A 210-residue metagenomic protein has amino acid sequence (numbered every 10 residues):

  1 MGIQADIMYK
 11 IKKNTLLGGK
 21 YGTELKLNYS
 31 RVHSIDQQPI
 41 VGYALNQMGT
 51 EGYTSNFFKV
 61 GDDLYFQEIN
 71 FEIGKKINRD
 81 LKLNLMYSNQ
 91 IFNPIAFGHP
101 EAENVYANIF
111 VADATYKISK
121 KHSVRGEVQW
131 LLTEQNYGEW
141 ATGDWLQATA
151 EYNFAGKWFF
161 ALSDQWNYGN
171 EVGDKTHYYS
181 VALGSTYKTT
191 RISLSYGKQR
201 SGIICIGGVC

Functional and structural regions predicted by a protein language model:
M1-C210: Exposed, low-structure sequence patches enriched in small/polar residues
